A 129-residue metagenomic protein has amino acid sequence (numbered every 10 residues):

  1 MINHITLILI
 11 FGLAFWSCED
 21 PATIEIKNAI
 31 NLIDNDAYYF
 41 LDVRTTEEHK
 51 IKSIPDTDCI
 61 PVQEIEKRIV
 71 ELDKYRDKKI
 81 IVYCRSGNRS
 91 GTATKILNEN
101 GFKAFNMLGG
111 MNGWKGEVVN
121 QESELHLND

Functional and structural regions predicted by a protein language model:
I2-H4, W16-Y38, E47-K78, N88-D129: Rhodanese-like catalytic fold shared by cysteine-dependent sulfurtransferases and DSP/PTP-type phosphatases
T6-A14: Bacterial N-terminal signal peptides
F40-D42: Structural scaffold elements adjacent to functional motifs in cytosolic proteins
V82-C84: Metallo-beta-lactamase
